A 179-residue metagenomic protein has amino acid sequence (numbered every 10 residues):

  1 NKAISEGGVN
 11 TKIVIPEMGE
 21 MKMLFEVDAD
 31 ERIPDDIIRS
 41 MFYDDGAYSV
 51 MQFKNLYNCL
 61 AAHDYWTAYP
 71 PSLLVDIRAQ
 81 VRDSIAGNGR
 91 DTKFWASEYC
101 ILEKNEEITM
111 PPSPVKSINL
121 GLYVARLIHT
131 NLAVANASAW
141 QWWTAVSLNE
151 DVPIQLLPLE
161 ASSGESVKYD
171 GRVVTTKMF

Functional and structural regions predicted by a protein language model:
K2-L127, V134: Noncatalytic carbohydrate-binding groove/subsite architecture in carbohydrate-active enzymes
A96-F179: Aromatic/acidic polysaccharide-binding cleft in carbohydrate-active enzymes
